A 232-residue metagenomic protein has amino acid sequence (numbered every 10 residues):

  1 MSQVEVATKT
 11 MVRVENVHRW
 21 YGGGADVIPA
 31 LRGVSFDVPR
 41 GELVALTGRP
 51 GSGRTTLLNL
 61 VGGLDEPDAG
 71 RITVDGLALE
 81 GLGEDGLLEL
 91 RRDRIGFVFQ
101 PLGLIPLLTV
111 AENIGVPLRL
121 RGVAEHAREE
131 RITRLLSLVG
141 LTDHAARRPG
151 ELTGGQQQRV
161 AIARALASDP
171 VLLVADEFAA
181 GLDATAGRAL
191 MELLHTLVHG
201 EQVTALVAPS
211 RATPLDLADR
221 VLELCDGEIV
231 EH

Functional and structural regions predicted by a protein language model:
A25-I28, L79-G96: ABC ATPase NBD coupling module
G62: Helix-to-loop junction immediately C-terminal to a conserved catalytic motif
G70-A78: Conserved ABC transporter NBD signature motif
L108-V116: Short coil-to-helix segment of the ABC ATPase nucleotide-binding domain corresponding to the Q-loop/switch region
R148-L152, Q156: Conserved ABC ATPase signature
D169: Conserved catalytic motifs of ABC-family nucleotide-binding domains
L173-D176: Catalytic Walker B motif of ABC-type/P-loop ATPase nucleotide-binding domains
